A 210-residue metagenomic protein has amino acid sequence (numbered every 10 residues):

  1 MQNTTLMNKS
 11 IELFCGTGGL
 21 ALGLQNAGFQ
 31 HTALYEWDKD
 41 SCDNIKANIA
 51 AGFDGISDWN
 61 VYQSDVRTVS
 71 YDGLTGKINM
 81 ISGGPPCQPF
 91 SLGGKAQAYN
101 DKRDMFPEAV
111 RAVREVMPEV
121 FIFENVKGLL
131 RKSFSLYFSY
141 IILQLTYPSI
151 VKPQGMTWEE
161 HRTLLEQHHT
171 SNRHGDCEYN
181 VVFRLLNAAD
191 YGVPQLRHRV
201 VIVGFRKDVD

Functional and structural regions predicted by a protein language model:
L6-S10: Extreme N-terminal starter segment of soluble prokaryotic enzymes
I11, T32-A33: Conserved beta-strand positions in the Rossmann-like core of class I SAM-dependent methyltransferases
L13-G18: Class I SAM-dependent methyltransferase "Motif I" SAM/SAH-binding loop
G19, N44, M105-E108: Well-ordered alpha-helical segments embedded in enzymatic catalytic cores
G23-Q30: A short, Lys/Arg-enriched amphipathic alpha-helix followed by its capping loop at the start of a domain
Y35, D43-T75: S-adenosyl-L-methionine
D38: Conserved SAM/SAH-binding beta-strand->alpha-helix loop
Y71-I78, F90-D210: Class I S-adenosyl-L-methionine
